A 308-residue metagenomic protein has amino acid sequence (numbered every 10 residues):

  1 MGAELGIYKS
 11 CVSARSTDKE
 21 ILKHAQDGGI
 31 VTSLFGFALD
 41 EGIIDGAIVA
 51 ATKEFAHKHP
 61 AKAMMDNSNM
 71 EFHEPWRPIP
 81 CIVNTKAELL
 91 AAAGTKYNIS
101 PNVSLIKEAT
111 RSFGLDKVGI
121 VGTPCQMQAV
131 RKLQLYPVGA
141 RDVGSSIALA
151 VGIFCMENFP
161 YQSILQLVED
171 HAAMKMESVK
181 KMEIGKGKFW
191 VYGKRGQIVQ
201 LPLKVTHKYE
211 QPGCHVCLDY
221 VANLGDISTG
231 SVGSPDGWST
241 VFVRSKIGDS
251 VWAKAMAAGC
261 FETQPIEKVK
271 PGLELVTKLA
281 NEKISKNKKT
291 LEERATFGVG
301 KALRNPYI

Functional and structural regions predicted by a protein language model:
M1-I308: Iron-sulfur-associated redox domains of electron-transfer enzymes in respiratory and anaerobic energy metabolism
